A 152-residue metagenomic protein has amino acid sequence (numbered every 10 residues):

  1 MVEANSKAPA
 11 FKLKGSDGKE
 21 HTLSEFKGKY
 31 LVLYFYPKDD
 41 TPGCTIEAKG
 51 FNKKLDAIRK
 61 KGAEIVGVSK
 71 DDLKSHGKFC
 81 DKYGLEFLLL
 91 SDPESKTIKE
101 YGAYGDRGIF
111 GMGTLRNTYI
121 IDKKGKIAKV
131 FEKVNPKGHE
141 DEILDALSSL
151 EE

Functional and structural regions predicted by a protein language model:
M1-E152: Chalcogenol-based redox active-site neighborhoods
